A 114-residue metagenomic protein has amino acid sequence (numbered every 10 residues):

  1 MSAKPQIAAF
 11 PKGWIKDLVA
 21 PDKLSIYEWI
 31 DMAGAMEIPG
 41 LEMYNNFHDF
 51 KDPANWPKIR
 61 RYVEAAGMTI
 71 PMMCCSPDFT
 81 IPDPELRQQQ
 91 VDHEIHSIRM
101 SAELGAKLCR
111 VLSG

Functional and structural regions predicted by a protein language model:
M1-L108: N-terminal pre-domain/capping segments
L112-G114: Flexible, glycine-rich active-site loops centered on histidine and acidic residues that chelate a metal or position
